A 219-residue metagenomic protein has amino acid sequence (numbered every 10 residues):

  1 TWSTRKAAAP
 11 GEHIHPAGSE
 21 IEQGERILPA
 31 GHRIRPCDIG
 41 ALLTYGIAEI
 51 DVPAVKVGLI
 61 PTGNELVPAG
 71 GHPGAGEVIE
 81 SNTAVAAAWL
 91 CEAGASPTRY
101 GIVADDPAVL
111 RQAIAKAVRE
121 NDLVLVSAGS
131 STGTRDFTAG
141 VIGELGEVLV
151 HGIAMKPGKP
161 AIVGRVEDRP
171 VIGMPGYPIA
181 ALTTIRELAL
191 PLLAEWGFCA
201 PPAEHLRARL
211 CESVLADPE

Functional and structural regions predicted by a protein language model:
T1, E77, V141-V148: A glycine- and small-aliphatic-rich helix-loop capping segment at beta-alpha/alpha-beta transitions that lines
T1-R99, A104: Short, glycine/charged-enriched hinge/interface segments at domain edges or termini
I21, G143-E219: Flexible glycine/proline-rich
P36-C37, P68-A69, S131-D136, A181-L182: Short glycine/serine/threonine-rich phosphate/pyrophosphate-binding segments that cradle anionic phosphate groups
Y45-A48, L66, W89, A93-S96 (+5 more regions): Change "in soluble alpha/beta enzymes" to "in soluble alpha/beta proteins
N64-E65, G129-T134, G176: Short glycine-rich anion-binding loops that position phosphate/pyrophosphate groups of nucleotides and phosphorylated
V78-T83, V103-L110, G152-P160: A general structural motif
V85-E144: N-terminal small/polar loop signature for handling phosphorylated ligands or for N-terminal nucleophile
